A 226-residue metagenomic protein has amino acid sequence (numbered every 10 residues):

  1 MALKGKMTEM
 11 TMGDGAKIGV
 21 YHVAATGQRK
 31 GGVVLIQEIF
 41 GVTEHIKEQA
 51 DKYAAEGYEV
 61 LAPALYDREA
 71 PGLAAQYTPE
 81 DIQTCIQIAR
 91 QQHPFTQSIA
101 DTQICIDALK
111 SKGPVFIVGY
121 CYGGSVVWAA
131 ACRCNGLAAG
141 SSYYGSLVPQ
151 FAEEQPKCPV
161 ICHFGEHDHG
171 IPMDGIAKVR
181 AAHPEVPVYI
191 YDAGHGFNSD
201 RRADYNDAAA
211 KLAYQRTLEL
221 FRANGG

Functional and structural regions predicted by a protein language model:
M1-G226: N-terminal cap/leader regions of alpha/beta-hydrolase-fold enzymes, predominantly small-molecule hydrolases
